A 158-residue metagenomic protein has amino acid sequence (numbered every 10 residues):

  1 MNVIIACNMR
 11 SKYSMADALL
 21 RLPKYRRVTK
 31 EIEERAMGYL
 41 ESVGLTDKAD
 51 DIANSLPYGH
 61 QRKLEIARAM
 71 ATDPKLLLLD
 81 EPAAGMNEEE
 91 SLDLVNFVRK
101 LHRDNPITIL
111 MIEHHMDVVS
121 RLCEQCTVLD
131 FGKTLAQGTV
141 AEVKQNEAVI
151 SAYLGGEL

Functional and structural regions predicted by a protein language model:
M1-L158: Glycine-rich phosphate-binding loops of nucleotide-dependent enzymes
